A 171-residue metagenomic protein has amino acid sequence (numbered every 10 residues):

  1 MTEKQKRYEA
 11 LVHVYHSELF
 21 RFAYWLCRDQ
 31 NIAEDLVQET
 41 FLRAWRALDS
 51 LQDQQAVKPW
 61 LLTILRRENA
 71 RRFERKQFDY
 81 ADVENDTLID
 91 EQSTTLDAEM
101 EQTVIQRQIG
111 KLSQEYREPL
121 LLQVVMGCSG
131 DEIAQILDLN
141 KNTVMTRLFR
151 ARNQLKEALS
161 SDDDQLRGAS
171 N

Functional and structural regions predicted by a protein language model:
M1, G110-E118, M126-T143, Q154-E157: Helix-turn-helix DNA-binding module
M1-R21, E34: A short, charge-rich alpha-helical start-of-domain segment used by transcription regulators
T2-E9, Q135-D138, N153-N171: C-terminal edge and immediately downstream basic/flexible tail or linker adjoining helix-turn-helix-like DNA-binding
K6, R75, V83-G110: Acidic, proline/glycine-rich intrinsically disordered inter-domain spacer in sigma factors
Y15, R147-R150, Q154: Residues within the DNA-recognition helix of helix-turn-helix
R21, D35-L42, Q55-R67: Structural recognition of an alpha-helix C-terminal capping motif at a helix-to-coil junction
F41-A56, R75-K76: Sigma70-family region 2
Q52, T63-V83, A98: Arg/Lys-rich amphipathic alpha helix in sigma70-family domain 2
